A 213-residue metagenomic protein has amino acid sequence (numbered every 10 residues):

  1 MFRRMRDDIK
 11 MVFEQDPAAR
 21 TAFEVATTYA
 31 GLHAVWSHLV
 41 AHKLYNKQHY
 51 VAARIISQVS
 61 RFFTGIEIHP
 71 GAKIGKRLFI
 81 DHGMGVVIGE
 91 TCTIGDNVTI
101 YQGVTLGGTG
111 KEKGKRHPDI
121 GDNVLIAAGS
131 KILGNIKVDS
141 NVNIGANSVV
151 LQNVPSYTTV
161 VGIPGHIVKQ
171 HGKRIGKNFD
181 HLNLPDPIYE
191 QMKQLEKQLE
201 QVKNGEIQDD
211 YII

Functional and structural regions predicted by a protein language model:
M1-S60, I175-I213: Terminal amphipathic alpha-helical/low-complexity segments used for targeting or macromolecular assembly
R61-V168: Structural signal for interior beta-strand "rungs" in well-ordered beta-sheet cores of soluble enzyme domains
K169-R174: A structural signal for small-residue-enriched, beta-sheet-centric alpha/beta enzyme cores and oligomeric scaffold folds
